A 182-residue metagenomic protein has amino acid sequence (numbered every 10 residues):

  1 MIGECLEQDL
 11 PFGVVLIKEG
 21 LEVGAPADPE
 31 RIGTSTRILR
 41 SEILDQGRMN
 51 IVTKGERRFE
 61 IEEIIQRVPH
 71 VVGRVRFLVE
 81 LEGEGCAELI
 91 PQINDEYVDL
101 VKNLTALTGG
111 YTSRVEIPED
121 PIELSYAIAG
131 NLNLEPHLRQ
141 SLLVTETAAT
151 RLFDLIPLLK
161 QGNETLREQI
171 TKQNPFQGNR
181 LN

Functional and structural regions predicted by a protein language model:
M1-N182: N-terminal low-complexity, acidic/polar interaction/targeting segments
